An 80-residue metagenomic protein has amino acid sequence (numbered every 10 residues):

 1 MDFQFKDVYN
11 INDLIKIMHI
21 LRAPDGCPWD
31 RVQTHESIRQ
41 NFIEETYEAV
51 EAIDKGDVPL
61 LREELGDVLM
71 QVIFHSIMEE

Functional and structural regions predicted by a protein language model:
M1-L61: Extended low-complexity intrinsically disordered regions
R62-L65, L69-E80: Hydrophobic/aromatic-rich structural module bridging two neighboring secondary-structure elements via a short loop
